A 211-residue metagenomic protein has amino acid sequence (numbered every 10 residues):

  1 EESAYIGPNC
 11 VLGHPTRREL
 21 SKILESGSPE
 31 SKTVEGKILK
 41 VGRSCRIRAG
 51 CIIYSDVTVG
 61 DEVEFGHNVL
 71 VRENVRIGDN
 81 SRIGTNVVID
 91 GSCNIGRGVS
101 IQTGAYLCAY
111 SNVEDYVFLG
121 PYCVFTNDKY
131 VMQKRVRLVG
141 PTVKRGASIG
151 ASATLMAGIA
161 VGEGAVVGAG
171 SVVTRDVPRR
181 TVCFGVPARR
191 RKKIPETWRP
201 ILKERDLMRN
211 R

Functional and structural regions predicted by a protein language model:
E1-L24, S28-F184, R189-R190: Structural signal for interior beta-strand "rungs" in well-ordered beta-sheet cores of soluble enzyme domains
L202: Active-site microenvironment of metallo-dependent hydrolases
R205-R211: ABC ATPase nucleotide-binding domains
